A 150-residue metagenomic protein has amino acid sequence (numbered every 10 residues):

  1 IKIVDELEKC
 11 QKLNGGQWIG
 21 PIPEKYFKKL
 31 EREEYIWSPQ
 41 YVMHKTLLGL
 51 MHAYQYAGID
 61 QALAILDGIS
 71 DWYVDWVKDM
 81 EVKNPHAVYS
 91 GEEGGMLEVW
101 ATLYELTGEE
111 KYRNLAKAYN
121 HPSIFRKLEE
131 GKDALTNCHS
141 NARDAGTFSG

Functional and structural regions predicted by a protein language model:
I1-G150: Glycan-recognition and catalytic cores of secretory/periplasmic carbohydrate-active enzymes
